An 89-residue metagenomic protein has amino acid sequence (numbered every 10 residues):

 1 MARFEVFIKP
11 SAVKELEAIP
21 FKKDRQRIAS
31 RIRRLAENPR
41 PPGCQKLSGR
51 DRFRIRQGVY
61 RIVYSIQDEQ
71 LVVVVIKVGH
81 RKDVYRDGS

Functional and structural regions predicted by a protein language model:
A2-F7, S11-I19, K23-Q26, Q57 (+1 more regions): Enriched for short, Lys/Arg-rich terminal
S30-R56: A short, surface-exposed loop/turn module that caps and links secondary-structure elements
